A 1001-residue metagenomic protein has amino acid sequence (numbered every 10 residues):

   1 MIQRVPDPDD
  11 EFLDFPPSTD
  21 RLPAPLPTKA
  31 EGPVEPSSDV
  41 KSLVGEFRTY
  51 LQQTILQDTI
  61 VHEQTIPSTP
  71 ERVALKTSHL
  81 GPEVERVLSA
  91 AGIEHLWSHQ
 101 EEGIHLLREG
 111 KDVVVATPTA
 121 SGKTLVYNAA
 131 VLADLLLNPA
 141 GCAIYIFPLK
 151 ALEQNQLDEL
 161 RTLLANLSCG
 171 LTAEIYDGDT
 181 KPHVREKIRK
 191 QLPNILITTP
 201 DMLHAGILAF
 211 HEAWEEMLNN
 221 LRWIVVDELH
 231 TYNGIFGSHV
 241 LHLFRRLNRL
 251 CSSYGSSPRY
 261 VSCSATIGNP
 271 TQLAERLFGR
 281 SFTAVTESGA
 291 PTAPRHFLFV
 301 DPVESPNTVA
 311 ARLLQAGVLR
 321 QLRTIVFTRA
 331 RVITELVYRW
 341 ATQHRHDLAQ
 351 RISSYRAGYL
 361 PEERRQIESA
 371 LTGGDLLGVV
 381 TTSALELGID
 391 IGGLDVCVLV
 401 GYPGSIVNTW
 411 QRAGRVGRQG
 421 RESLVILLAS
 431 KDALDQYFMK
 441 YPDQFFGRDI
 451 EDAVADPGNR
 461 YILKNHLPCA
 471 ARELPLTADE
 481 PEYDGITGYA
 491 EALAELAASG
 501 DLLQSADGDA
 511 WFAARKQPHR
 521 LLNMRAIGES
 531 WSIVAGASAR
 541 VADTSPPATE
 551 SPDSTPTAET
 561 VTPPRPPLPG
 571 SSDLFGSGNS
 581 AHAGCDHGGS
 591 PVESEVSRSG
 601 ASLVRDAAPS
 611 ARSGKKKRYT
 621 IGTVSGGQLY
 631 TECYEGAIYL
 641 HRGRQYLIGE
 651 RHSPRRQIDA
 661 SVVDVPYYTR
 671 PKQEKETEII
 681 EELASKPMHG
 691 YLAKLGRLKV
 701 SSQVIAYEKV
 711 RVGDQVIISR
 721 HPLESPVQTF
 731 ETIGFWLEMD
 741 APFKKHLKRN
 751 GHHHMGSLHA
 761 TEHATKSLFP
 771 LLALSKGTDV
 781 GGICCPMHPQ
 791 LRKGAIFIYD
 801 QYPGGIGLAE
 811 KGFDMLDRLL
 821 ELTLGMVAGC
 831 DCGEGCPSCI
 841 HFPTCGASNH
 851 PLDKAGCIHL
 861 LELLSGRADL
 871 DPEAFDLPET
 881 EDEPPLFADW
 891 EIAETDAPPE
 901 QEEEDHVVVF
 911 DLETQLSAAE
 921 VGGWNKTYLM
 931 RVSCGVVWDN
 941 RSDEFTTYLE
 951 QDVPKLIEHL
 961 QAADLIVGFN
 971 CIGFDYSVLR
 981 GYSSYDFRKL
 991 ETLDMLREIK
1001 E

Functional and structural regions predicted by a protein language model:
I2-P23, T28-E35, T555, L574-F575 (+1 more regions): Acidic, low-complexity intrinsically disordered tails
I2-S98: Helicase-associated low-complexity/disordered flanking segments
P17-P36, S538-K615: Intrinsic disorder/low-complexity segments
Q53-S89, H95-S98, E102, R108-E109 (+6 more regions): Helicase motor core with emphasis on the C-terminal RecA-like subdomain
V126: Hydrophobic positions on the alpha1 helix immediately C-terminal to the Walker A/P-loop
S423-V425, K431-R448, D456, H466-E482 (+6 more regions): Extended Lys/Arg-rich polyanion-binding regions
A888-L965: Conserved RNase H-like, two-metal-ion catalytic cores of nucleic-acid enzymes
V937-E1001: Conserved DEDDh/DEDDy metal-dependent 3′-5′ exonuclease domain
